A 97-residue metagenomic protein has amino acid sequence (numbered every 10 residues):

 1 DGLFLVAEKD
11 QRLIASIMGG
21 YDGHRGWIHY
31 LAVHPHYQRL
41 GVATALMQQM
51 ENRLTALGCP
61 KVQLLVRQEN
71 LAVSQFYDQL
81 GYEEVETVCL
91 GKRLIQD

Functional and structural regions predicted by a protein language model:
D1-V6, W27: A short helix-loop-beta-strand connector motif used in the catalytic cores of GNAT acetyltransferases and, in some
D10-S16, G26: Glycine-rich phosphate/pyrophosphate-binding loop shared by adenosine-nucleotide-utilizing enzymes
G20-H29, Q38, E84-V85: A conserved beta-turn-beta hairpin within the catalytic core of GNAT-like acetyltransferases that forms part
P35, L64-V73, G91-Q96: Conserved beta-strand-loop-alpha-helix junction that forms the acyl-donor binding cleft
Y37, G41-Q49: Conserved acetyl-CoA pyrophosphate-binding loop and the N-cap/start of the following alpha-helix in GNAT-like
M47, L54-V66: Conserved GNAT acetyl-CoA-binding A-motif
Y77, Y82: Conserved active-site tyrosine of GNAT-family acetyltransferases
